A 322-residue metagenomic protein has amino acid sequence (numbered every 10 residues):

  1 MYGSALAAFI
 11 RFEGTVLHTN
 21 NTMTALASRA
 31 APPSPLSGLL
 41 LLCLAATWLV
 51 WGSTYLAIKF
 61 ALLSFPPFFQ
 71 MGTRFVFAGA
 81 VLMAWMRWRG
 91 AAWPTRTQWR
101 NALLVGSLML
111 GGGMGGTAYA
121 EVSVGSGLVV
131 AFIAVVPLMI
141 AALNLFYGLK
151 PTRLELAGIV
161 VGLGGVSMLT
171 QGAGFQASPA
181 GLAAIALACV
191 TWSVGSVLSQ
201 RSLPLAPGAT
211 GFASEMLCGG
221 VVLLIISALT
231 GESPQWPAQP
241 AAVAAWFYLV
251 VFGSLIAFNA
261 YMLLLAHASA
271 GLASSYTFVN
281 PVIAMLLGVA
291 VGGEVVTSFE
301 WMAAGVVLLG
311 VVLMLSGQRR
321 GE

Functional and structural regions predicted by a protein language model:
M1-F69, G115, Y119, G164 (+4 more regions): Glycine-/small-residue-enriched transmembrane alpha-helix faces in small-molecule transporters and effluxers
T22-T24, L39, L63-G112, P137-L143 (+6 more regions): Transmembrane alpha-helices of multi-pass small-molecule transport proteins
T24-P33, F75, A242-A244, F278-E322: C-terminal-most transmembrane helix of multi-pass membrane proteins
V50, T54-I58, M83-I133, V166-M168 (+1 more regions): Specific transmembrane alpha-helical segments of multi-pass solute transporters/efflux pumps, especially DMT/EamA
A61, Q70, R74, A120 (+7 more regions): Hydrophobic/aromatic residues within transmembrane alpha-helices of multi-pass small-molecule transporters
F69-A80, M109, M114-L149, A188 (+1 more regions): Specific alpha-helical transmembrane segments that line the substrate/conduction pathway and gating interfaces
M71-T73, L128-V135, L198-V221, V250-A290: Helix-helix packing/entry segments at the starts of transmembrane helices
L82, V105, V135, P151-Q171 (+5 more regions): Hydrophobic transmembrane alpha-helices of multi-pass small-molecule transport proteins
